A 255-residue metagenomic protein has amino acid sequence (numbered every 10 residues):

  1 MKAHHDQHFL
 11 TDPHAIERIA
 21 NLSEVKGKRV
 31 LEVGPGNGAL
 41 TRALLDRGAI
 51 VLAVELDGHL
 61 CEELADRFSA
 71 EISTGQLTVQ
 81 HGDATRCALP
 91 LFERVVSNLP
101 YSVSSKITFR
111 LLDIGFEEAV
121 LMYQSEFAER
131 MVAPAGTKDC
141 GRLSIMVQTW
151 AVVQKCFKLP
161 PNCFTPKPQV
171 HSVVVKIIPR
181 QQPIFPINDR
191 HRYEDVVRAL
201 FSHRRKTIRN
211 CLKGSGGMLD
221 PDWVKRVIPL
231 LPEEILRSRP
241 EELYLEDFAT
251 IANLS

Functional and structural regions predicted by a protein language model:
M1-A199, E241, T250: Catalytic cores of RNA-modifying enzymes
A199-S255: C-terminal lobe and adjacent flexible extensions of AdoMet/dcAdoMet transferase-like proteins
